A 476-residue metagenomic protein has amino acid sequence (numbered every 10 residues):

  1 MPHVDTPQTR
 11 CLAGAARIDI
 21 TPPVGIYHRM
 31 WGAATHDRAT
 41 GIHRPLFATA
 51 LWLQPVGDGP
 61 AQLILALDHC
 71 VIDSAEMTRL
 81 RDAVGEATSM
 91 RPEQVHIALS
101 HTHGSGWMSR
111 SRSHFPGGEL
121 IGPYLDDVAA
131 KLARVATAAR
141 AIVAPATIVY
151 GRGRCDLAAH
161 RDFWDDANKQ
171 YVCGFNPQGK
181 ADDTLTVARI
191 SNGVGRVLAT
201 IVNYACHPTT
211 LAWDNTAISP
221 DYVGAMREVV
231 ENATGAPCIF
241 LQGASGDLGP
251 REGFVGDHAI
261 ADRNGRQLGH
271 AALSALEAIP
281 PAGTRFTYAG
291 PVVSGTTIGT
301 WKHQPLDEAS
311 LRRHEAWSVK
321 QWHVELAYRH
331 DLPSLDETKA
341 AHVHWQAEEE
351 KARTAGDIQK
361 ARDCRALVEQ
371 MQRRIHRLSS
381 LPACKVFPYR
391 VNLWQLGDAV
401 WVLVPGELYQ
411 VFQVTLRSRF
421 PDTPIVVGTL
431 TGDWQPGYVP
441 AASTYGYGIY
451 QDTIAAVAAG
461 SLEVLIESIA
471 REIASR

Functional and structural regions predicted by a protein language model:
P2-R476: Non-catalytic substrate/cofactor recognition surfaces at enzyme active-site rims
